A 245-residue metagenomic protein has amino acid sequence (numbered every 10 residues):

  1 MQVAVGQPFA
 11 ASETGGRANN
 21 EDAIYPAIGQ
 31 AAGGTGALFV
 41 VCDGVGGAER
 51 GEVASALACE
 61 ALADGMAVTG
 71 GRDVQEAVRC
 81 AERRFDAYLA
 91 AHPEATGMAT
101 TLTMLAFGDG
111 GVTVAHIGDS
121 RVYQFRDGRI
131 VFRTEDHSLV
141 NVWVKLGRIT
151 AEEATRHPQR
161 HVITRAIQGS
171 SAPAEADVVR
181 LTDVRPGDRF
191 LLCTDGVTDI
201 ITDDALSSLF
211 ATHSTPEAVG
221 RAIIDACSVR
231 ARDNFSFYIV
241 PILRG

Functional and structural regions predicted by a protein language model:
M1-G245: PP2C/PPM-type serine/threonine phosphatase catalytic domain
